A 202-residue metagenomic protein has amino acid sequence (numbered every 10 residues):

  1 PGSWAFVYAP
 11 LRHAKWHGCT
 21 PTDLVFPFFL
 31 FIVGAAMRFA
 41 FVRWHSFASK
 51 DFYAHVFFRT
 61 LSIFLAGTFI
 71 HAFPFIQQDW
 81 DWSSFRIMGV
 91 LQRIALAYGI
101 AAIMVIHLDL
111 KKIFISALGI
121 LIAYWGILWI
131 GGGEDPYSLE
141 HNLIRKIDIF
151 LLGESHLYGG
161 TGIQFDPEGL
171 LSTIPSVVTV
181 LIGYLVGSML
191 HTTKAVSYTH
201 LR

Functional and structural regions predicted by a protein language model:
P1-H45: N-terminal signal-anchor module of multipass membrane proteins
G2-T20, P74-I87, H141, G159-D166: Membrane-interface interhelical loops and short amphipathic "cap" helices that link adjacent transmembrane segments
H13-F29, A54, S83-Q92, D166-I174: Membrane-entry segments of alpha-helical transmembrane domains in multi-pass membrane proteins
V25-A40, Q92-I103, T173-T192: Specific transmembrane alpha-helix
F41-S46, R59-I100: Membrane-interface helix-loop-helix modules in multi-pass inner-membrane proteins
V56, T60, F64, T68 (+3 more regions): Alpha-helical transmembrane spans of integral membrane proteins, capturing the lipid-embedded, hydrophobic core of TM
L110-I182: Long hydrophobic alpha-helical segments that form multi-pass transmembrane helix bundles in integral membrane proteins
T199-H200: Conserved small/polar residues in nucleotide/adenosyl-binding loops
